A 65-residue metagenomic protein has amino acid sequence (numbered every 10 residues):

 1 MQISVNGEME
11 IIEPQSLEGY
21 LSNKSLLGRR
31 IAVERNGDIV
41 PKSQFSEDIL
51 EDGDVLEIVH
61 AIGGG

Functional and structural regions predicted by a protein language model:
M1-G64: Ubiquitin-like/PB1-type beta-grasp interaction modules and other compact soluble beta-rich domains
